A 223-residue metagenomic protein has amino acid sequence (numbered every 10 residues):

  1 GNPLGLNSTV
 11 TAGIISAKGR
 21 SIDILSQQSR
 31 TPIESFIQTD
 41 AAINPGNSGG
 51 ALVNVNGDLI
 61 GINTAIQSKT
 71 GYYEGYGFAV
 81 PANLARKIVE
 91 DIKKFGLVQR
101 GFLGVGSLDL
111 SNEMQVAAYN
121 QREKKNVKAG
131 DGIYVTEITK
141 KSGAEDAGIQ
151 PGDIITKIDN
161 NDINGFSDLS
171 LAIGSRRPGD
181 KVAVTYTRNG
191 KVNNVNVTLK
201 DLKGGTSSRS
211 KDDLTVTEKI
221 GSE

Functional and structural regions predicted by a protein language model:
G1-A147, K157-K181, T187-N194, T198-I220: Serine-dependent protease modules
G152: Conserved catalytic motifs of ABC-family nucleotide-binding domains
